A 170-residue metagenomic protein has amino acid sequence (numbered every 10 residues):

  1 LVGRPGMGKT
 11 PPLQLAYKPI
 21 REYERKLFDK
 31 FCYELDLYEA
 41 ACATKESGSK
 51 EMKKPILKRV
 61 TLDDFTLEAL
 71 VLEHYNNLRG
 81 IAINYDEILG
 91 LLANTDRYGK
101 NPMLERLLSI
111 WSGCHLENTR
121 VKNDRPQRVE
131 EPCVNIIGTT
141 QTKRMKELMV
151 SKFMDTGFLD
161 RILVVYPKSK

Functional and structural regions predicted by a protein language model:
L1-K170: Phosphate-handling catalytic cores of nucleic-acid transaction enzymes
